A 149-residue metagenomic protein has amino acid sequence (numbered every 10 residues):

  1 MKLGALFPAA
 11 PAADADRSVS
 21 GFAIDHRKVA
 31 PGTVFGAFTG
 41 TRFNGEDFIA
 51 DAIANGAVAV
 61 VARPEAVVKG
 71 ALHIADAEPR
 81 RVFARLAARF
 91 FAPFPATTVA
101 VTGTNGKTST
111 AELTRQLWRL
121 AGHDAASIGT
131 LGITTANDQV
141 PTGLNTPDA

Functional and structural regions predicted by a protein language model:
M1-R89: N-terminal leader/targeting and accessory segments in enzymes
V82-A149: Phosphate-binding loop of NTP-binding sites
